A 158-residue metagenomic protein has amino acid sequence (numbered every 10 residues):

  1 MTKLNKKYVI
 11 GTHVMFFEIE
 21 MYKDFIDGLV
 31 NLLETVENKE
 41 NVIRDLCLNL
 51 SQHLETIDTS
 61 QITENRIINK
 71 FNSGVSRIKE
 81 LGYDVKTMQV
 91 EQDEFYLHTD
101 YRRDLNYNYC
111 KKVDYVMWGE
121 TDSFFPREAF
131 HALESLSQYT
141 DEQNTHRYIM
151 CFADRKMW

Functional and structural regions predicted by a protein language model:
M1-N38: N-proximal low-complexity "stem/linker" segments adjacent to membrane-targeting elements
V9-G11, R44-N49: A structural signal for isolated positions on well-ordered beta-strands in alpha/beta enzyme cores
Y22-V30, S60-V75, F130-L133: Well-ordered, non-membrane alpha-helical segments in soluble/globular domains
V30-D45, N69-M88, D141-Y148: Structural alpha-beta junctions
N49-E55: Acidic ATP/Mg2+-coordinating residue in the GHKL
T56-V113: Active-site-proximal specificity loops/subdomain of glycosyltransferases
N106, P126-W158: Conserved catalytic core of nucleotide-sugar-dependent glycosyltransferases
V113-F124: Short beta-strand-to-loop acidic/aromatic patch adjacent to the donor-nucleotide binding site
